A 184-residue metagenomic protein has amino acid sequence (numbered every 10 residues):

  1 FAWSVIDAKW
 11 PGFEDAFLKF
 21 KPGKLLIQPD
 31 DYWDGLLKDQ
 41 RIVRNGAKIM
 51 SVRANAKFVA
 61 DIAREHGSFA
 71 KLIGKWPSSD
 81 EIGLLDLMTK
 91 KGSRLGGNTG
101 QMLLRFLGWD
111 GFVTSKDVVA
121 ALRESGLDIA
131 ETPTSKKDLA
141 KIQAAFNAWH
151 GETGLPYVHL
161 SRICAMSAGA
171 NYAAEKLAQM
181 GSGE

Functional and structural regions predicted by a protein language model:
F1-N45, I49, I163-A170, L177-E184: N-terminal polyanion-binding entry modules of DNA glycosylases/AP lyases and select other DNA-binding proteins
F1-V5, V59-G67, L127, A168-A174: Short helix-capping/linker segments at secondary-structure and domain boundaries
K9, F13, Y32, N45-K48 (+5 more regions): Amphipathic alpha-helical interface surfaces
W10-E14, R53-A60, F146-N147, C164: Short, amphipathic alpha-helical segments that act as regulatory/interfacial helices in nucleotide-processing proteins
D15, P22, L26, D61 (+3 more regions): Secondary-structure boundary/capping residues
L18-R94: Alpha-helical ds-nucleic-acid-binding substructure associated with the helix-hairpin-helix region of base-excision DNA
I73-E184: C-terminal accessory module of base-excision DNA glycosylases/AP lyases that mediates lesion recognition and DNA
